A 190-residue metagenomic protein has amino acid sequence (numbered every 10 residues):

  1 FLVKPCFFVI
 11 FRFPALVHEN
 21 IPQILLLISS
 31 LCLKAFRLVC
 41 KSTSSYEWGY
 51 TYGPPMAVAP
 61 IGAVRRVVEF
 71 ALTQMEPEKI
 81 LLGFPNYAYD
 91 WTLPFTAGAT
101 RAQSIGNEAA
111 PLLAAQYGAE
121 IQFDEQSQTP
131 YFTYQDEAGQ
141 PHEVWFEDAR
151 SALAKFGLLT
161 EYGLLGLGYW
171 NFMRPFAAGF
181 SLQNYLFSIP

Functional and structural regions predicted by a protein language model:
F1, R12-A15, P22-Q23, E143-P190: Active-site and adjacent substrate-binding regions of carbohydrate-active enzymes
F1, R12-L16, P22-L25, S29-Q116: Substrate-binding surface in catalytic domains of secreted glycosidases
P5: Cationic, low-complexity basic patches in intrinsically disordered or flexible, solvent-exposed regions
F8-V9: Polybasic, low-complexity intrinsically disordered segments
P22-Q23, Y52-I61, I121, F132 (+2 more regions): Generic preference for hydrophobic/aromatic residues in regular secondary structure cores
K79-L158, N184-P190: Glycan-binding loop/region signatures in secreted carbohydrate-active enzymes
